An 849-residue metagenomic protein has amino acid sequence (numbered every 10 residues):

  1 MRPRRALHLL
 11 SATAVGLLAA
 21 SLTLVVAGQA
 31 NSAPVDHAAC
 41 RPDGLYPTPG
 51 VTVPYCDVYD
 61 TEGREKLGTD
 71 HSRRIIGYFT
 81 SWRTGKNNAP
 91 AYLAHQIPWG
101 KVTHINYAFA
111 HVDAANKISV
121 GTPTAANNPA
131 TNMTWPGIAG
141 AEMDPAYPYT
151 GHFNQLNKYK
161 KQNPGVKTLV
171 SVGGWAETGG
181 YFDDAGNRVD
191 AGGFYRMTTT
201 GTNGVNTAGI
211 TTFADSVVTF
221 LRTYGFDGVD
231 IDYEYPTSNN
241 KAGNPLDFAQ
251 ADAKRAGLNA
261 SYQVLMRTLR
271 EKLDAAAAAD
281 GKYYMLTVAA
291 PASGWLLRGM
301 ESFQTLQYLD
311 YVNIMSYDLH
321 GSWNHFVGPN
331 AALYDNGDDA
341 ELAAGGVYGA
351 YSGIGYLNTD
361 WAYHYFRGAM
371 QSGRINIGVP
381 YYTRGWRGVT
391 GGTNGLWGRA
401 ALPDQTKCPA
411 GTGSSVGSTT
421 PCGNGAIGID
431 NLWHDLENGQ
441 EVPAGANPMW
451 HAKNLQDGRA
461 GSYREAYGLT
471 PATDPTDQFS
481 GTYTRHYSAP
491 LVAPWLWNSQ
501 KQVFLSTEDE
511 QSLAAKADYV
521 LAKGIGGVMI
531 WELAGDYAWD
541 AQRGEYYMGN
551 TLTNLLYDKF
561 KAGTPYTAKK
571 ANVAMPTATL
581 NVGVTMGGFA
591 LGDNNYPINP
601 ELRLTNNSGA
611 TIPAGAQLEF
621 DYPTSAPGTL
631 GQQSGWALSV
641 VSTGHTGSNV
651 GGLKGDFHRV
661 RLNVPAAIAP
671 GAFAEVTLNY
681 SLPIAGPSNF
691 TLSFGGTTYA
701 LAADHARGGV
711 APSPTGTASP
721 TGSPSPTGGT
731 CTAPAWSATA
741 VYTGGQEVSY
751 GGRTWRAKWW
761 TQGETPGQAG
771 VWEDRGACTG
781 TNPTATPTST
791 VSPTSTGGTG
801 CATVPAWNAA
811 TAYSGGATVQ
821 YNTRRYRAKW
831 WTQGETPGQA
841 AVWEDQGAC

Functional and structural regions predicted by a protein language model:
M1-A33, T717, T721, T788-T790 (+1 more regions): Secretory targeting and sorting signals
L10, P712-C849: Tryptophan-rich substrate-binding surfaces of secreted polymer-degrading and adhesive proteins
A33-L221, T412-T470, D474-Q478, Y547 (+2 more regions): Glycan-recognition patch characteristic of GH18 chitinases/ENGases and related GlcNAc/peptidoglycan-binding proteins
R83-T84, N438, A444-P565, P600-R603 (+2 more regions): Extracellular low-complexity, Gly/Ser/Thr-rich intrinsically disordered linkers and protease-sensitive activation/hinge
K117-M143, P236-Q440: Substrate-binding surface in catalytic domains of secreted glycosidases
T200-D230, L265-L273, L297-Y311: An active-site-proximal structural segment forming one wall of the substrate-binding cleft that immediately precedes
N595-A614: Short beta-strand elements of extracellular/lumenal beta-sandwich folds
D656, P665-P712: Terminal connector regions
